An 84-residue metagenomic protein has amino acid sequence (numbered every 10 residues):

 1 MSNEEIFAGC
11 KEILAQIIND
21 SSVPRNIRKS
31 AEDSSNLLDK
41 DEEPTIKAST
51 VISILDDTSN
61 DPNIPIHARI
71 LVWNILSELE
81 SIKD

Functional and structural regions predicted by a protein language model:
M1-D84: Peripheral, non-catalytic segments of secretory and membrane proteins
